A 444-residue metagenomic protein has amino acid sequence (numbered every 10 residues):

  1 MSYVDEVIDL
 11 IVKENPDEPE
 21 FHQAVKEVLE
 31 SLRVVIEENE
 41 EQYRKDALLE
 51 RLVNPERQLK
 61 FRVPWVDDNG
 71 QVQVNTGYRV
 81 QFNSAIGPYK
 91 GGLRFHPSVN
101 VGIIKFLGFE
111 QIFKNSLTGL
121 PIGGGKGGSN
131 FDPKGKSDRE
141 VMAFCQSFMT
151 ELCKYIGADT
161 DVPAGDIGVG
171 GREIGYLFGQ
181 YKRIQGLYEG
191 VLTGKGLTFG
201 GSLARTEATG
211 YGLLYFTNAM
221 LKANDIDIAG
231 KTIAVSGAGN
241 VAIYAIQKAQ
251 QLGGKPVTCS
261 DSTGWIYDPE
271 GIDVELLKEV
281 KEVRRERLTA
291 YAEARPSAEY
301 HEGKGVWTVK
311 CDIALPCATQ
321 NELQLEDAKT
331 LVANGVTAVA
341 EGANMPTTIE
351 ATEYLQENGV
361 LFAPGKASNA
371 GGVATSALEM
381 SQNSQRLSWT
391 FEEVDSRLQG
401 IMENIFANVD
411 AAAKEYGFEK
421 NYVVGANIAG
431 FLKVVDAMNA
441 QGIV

Functional and structural regions predicted by a protein language model:
M1-L203, K433-G442: N-terminal ligand-binding/catalytic initiation module
S2, P16-Q23, E27, Y43 (+24 more regions): Conserved active-site and cofactor/substrate-binding residues in soluble primary-metabolism enzymes
S2-A24, M220, V332-V444: Adenosine-phosphate binding glycine-rich loop
I104-G108, L177, L213-L221, A245 (+2 more regions): Buried hydrophobic packing segments
T160-A164, L187-L192, V235, T258-D261 (+5 more regions): General beta-strand structural signal in soluble alpha/beta enzymes
T193-G196, G201-K310: Glycine-rich phosphate/diphosphate-binding loop of Rossmann-like nucleotide-binding domains
G264-F362, A367: Rossmann-like adenosine-cofactor binding region
